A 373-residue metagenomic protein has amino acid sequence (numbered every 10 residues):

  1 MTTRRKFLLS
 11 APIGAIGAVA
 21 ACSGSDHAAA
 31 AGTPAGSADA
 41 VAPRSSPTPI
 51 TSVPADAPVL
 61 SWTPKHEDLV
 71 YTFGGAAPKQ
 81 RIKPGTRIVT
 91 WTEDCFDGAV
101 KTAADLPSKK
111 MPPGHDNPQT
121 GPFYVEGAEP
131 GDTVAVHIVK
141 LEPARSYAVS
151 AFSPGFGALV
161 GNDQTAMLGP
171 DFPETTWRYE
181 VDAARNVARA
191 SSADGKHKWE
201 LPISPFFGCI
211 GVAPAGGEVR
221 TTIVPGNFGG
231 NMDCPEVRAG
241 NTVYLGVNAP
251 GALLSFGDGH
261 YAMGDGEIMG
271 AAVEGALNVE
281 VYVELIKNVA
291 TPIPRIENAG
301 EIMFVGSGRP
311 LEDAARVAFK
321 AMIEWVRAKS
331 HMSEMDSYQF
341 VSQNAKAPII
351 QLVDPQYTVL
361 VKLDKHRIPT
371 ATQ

Functional and structural regions predicted by a protein language model:
M1-G14: N-terminal secretory signal peptides and thylakoid transit peptides that target proteins across membranes
A20-A21: C-terminal motif of bacterial Sec signal peptides marking the signal peptidase cleavage site
A57-M111: N-terminal, Lys/Arg-enriched amphipathic/low-complexity engagement segments that precede the first folded domain
T63-F73, P113-Q119, R220-F228: Short, structured beta-strand/loop micro-motifs enriched in basic residues and often containing a Trp
C95-L106, L141-A151, G251-Y261, I350-L352: Short, Lys/Arg- and Gly-enriched loop/turn segments at beta-strand edges
K140-V237: Intrinsically disordered, low-complexity linker/loop segments enriched in Gly/Pro and charged/polar residues
F207, P214-N231, P235, N241-L311: Conserved mixed alpha/beta catalytic, RNA-binding, or beta-rich assembly cores of soluble enzyme, regulatory
